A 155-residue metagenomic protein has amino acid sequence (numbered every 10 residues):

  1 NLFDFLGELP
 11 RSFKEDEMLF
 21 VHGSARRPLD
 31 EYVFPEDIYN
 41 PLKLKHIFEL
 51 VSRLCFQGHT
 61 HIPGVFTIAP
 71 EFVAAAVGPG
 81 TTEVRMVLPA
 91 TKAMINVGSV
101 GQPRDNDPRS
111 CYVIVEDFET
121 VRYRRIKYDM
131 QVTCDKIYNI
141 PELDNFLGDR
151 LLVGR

Functional and structural regions predicted by a protein language model:
N1-F56, T60-A75: Conserved catalytic scaffold of divalent metal-dependent phosphoesterases
P70-R155: Acidic, His/Gly-rich catalytic cores of divalent-metal-dependent hydrolytic chemistry
